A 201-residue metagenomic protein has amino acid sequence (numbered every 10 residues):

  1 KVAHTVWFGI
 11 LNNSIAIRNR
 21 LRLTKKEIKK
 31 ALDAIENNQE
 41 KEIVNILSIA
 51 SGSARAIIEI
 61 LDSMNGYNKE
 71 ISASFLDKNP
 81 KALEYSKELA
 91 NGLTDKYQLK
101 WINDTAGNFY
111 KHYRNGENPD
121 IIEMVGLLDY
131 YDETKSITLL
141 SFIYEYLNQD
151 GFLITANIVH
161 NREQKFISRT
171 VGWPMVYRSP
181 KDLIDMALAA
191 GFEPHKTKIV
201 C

Functional and structural regions predicted by a protein language model:
K1-F8: N-terminal, positively charged/glycine-rich alpha-helical extensions of SAM-dependent methyltransferases
G9-L32, E36-V44, R55-S72, K78-L99 (+4 more regions): Class I (Rossmann-like) S-adenosyl-L-methionine-dependent methyltransferase catalytic domain, capturing the SAM-binding
I43, N118-P119: Local beta-strand N-terminus motif with an aromatic residue
L47-A50: Conserved S-adenosyl-L-methionine
E123: A conserved beta-strand element that flanks and buttresses the S-adenosyl-L-methionine
L127: Hydrophobic adenine-recognition pocket in adenosine-nucleotide-binding enzymes
Y131-D132, L147-Q149: Helix-to-beta-strand junctions that scaffold the AdoMet/dcAdoMet cofactor pocket in Class I SAM-dependent enzymes
